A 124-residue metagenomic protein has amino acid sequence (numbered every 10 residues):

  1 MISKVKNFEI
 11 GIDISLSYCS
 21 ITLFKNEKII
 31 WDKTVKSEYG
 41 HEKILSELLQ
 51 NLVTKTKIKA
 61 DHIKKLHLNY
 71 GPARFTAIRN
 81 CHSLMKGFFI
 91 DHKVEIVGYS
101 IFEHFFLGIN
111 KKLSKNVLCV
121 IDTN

Functional and structural regions predicted by a protein language model:
M1-Y70, L118: N-terminal beta-alpha supersecondary unit
K4, D91-K93, K112: Short, well-ordered coil/turn elements that cap or connect secondary structure elements
I21, A77-I78, G108: Short glycine-/acidic-enriched loop or helix-start segments at secondary-structure transitions that form or flank
F24-K25, N80-S83, K112-L113: Short, glycine/charged-enriched secondary-structure capping and boundary segments
K28, K36-S37, E95-N124: Surface "functional belts" at beta-alpha junctions
I44-E47, S83-L84, H104: Short amphipathic alpha-helical face segments that pack within enzyme cores and frequently flank/anchor catalytic
L52-T56, M85, D91, I109: Stable alpha-helical structural segments in soluble proteins, enriched in small hydrophobic residues
K65-G71, F75-I101: DPxDG-like acidic metal-binding loop motif
